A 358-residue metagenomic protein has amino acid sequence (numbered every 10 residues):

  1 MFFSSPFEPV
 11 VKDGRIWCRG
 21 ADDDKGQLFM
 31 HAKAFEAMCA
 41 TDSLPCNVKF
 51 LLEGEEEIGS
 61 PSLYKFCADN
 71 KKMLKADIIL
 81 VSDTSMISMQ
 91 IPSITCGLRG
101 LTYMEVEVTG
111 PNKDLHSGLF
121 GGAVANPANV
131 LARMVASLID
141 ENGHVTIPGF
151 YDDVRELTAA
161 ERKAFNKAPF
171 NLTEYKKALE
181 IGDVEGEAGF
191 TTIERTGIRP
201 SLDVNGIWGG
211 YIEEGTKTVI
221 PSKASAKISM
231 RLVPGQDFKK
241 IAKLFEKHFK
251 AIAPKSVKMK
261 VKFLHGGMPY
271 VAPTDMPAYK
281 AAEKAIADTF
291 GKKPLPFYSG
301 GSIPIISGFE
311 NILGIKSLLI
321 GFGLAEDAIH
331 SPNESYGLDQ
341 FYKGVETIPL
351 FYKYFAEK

Functional and structural regions predicted by a protein language model:
M1-K49, K343: Active-site metal-coordination/substrate-binding segment of hydrolases, especially metallo-dependent peptidases
I16-C18, N112-G118, E213-E214, I329-S331: Short small-residue beta-strand/loop micro-motif enriched in glycine and branched aliphatics
K33-A40, R133-S137, L350-K353: Short glycine/serine- and small hydrophobic-enriched flexible loop segments
P45-A125: Histidine/acidic-residue-rich, glycine-tolerant segments that coordinate divalent metal ions
K65, G121-G143: A short core secondary-structure module
S88-M89, T146-K223, R231-L244, I252 (+1 more regions): An extended, acidic, His-containing surface patch that forms the Zn2+-binding/catalytic region of metallohydrolases
T102, A224-A226: Hydrophobic core residues within well-ordered beta-strands of beta-rich domains
